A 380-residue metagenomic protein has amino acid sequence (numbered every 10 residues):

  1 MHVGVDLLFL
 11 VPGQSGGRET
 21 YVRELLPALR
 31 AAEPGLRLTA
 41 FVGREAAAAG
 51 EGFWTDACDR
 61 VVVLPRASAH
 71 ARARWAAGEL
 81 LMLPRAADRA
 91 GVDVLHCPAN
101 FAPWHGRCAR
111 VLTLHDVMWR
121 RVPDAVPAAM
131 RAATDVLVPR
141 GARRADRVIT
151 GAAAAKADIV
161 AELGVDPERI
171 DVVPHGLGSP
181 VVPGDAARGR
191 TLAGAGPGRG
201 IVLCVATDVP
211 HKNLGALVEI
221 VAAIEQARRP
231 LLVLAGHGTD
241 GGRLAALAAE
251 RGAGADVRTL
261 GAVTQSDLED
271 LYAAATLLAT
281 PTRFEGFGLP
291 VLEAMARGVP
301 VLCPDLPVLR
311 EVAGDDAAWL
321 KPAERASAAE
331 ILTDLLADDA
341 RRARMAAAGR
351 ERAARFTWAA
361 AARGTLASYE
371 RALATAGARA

Functional and structural regions predicted by a protein language model:
M1-A380: Carbohydrate transferase catalytic cores enriched for Leloir-type hexosyltransferases
